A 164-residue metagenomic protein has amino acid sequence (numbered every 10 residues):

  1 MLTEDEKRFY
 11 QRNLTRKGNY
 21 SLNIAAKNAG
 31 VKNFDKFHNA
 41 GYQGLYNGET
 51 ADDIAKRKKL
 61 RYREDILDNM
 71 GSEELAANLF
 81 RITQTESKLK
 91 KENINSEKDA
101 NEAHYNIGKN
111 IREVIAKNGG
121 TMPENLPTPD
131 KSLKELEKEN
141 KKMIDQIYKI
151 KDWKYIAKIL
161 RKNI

Functional and structural regions predicted by a protein language model:
M1-I164: Positively charged, phosphate-engaging catalytic surfaces used for nucleic-acid and nucleotide handling
